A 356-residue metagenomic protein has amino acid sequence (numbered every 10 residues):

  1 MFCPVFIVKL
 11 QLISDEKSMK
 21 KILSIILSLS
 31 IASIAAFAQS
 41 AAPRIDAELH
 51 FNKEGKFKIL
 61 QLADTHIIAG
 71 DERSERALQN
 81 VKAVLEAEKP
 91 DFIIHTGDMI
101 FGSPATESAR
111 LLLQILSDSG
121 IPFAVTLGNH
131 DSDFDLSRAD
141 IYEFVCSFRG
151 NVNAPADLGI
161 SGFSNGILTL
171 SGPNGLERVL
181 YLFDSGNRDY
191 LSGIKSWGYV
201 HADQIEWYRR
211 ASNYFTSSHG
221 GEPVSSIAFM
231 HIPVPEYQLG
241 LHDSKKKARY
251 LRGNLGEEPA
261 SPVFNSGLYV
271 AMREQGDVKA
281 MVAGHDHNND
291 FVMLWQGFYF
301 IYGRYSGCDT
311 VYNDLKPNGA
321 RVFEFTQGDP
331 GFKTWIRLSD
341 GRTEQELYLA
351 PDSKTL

Functional and structural regions predicted by a protein language model:
Q39-L111: N-terminal active-site segment of His-dependent metallophosphoesterases
A41-R44, R110-G221, A320-T326: Extended active-site neighborhood of metal-dependent phosphoesterases/phosphodiesterases
I45-L49, K53, I167-G172, L268-Q275 (+1 more regions): Binuclear metal-dependent phosphoesterase catalytic core
K56-A69, R178-N187, F229, Y299-Y305: Active-site-proximal beta-strand elements of phosphoester/diester hydrolases
L60-L78, M99-E107, D133, L191-Y199 (+2 more regions): Acidic/histidine-rich helix-loop elements that form or flank divalent-metal/phosphate-binding sites at the catalytic
I68-G70, F101-P104, V125-L136, R188-L191 (+3 more regions): Active-site environment of divalent metal-dependent phosphoester hydrolases
E72-R73, G97-I115, S132-F148, G240 (+1 more regions): Metal-dependent catalytic neighborhoods of phosphoester/phosphodiester hydrolases
K89-D91, V179-L182, I194-D290: His/acidic metal-ligating clusters that form di-metal
